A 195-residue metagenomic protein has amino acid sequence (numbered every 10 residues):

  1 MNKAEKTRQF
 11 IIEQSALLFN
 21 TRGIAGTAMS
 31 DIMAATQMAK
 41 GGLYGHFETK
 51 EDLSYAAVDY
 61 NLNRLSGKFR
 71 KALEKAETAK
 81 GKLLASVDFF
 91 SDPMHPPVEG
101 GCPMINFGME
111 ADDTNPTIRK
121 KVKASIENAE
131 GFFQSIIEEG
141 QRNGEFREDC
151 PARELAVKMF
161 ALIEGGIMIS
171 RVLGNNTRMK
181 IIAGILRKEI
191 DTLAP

Functional and structural regions predicted by a protein language model:
M1, A85-P93, E127-N143, L162 (+1 more regions): C-terminal peripheral helix-coil segments that are non-catalytic and often amphipathic
K6, F10-L17, T21, A35 (+5 more regions): Alpha-helical structural segments
Q14-S15, T36, G140, A156: Small-residue (primarily alanine) positions within well-ordered alpha-helices, especially packing/interaction faces
L18-T27, F47: Short helix/strand-capping hinge loops at secondary-structure junctions that flank key functional elements
S30: Residues within the helices of the helix-turn-helix
Q37-F47: Short hydrophobic/aromatic patch on the recognition helix
P96-T117: Amphipathic alpha-helical segments used for helix-helix packing
K120-A124, R142-K158, N176-T177: All-alpha amphipathic helical-bundle segments outside canonical DNA-binding/catalytic cores that form hydrophobic
